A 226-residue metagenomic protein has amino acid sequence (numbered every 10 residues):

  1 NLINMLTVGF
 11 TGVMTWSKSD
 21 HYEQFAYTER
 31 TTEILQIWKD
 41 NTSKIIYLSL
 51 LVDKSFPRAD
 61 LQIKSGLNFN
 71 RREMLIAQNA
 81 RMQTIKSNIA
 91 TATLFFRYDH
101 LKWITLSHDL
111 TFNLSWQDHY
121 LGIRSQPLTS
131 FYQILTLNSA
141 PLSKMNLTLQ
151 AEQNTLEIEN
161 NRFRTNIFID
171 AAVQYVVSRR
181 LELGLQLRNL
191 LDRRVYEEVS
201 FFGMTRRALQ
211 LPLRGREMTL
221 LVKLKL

Functional and structural regions predicted by a protein language model:
N1-L2, L48-K54, A92-H100, Q133-S139 (+3 more regions): Residues on the lipid-exposed face of transmembrane beta-strands in outer-membrane beta-barrel proteins
N4-V8, F56-I63, L101-S107, L142-L149 (+2 more regions): Repeated loop/turn-to-beta-strand initiation elements of outer-membrane beta-barrel proteins
T11-L101: Outer membrane beta-barrel strand-and-loop segments of large Gram-negative receptors, especially TonB-dependent
M14-K18, L67-L75, L110-D118, A151-E157 (+2 more regions): Transmembrane beta-strands of outer-membrane beta-barrel pores
D20-E29, Q36, E73-Q83, Q117-Q126 (+3 more regions): Outer-membrane beta-barrel translocator domains and adjoining extracellular loop/strand segments of Gram-negative
D40-I46, T84-A92, S125-F131, T165-I169 (+1 more regions): Residues that define the transmembrane beta-barrel architecture of outer-membrane proteins
I104-Q174: C-terminal beta-barrel architecture of Gram-negative outer-membrane proteins
L149, Y175-L226: C-terminal beta-signal and adjacent terminal beta-strands/loops of Gram-negative outer-membrane beta-barrel proteins
